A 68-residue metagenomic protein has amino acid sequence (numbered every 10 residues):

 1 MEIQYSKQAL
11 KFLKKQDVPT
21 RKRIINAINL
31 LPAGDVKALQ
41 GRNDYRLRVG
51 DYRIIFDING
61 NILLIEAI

Functional and structural regions predicted by a protein language model:
M1-D51, N59-E66: Basic, Lys/Arg-enriched alpha-helical interface segments
